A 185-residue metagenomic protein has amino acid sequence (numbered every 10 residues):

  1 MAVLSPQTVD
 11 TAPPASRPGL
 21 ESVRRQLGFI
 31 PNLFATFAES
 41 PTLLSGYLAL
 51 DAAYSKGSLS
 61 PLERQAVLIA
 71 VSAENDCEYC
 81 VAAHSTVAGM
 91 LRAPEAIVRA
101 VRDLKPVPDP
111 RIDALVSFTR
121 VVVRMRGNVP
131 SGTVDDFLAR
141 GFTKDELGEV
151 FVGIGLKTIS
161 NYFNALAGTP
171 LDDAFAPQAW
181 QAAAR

Functional and structural regions predicted by a protein language model:
M1-R185: Hydrophobic alpha-helical segments
